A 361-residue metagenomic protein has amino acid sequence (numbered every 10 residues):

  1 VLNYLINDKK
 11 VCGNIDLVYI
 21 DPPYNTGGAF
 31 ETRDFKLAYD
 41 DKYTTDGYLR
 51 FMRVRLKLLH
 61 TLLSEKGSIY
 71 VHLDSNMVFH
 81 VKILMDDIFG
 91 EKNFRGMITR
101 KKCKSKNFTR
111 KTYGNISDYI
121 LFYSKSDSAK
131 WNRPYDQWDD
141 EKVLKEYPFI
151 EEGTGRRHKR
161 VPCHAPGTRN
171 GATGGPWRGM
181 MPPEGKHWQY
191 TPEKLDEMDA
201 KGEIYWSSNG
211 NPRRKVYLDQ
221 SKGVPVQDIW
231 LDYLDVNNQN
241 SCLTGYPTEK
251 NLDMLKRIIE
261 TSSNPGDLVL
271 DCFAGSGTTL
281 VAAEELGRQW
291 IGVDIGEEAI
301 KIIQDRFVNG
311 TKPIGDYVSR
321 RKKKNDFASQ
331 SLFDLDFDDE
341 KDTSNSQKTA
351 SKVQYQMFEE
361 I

Functional and structural regions predicted by a protein language model:
V1-L268, I300: Class I S-adenosyl-L-methionine
T45, V78, N251-D326: Conserved S-adenosyl-L-methionine
M77-F79, F89, L121, K256 (+4 more regions): Low-complexity, compositionally biased segments
N107, D294-I361: Cysteine-dependent PTP/DSP-like catalytic domain, specifically the C-terminal lobe
I120, Y147, W188, K215 (+5 more regions): Short non-domain terminal segments
